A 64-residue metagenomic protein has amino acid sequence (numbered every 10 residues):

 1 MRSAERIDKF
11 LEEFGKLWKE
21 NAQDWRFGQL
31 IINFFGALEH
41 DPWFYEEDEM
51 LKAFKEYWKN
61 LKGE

Functional and structural regions predicted by a protein language model:
M1-W25: N-terminal acidic leader/helix
A22, F34-P42: Short alpha-helix boundary/capping elements
R26-F27, E46: Short, structural beta-strand-to-alpha-helix junction motif
Q29-N33: Amphipathic alpha-helical interaction segments
E39-E64: Short, charged early-sequence alpha-helical segments and their helix-coil boundaries
